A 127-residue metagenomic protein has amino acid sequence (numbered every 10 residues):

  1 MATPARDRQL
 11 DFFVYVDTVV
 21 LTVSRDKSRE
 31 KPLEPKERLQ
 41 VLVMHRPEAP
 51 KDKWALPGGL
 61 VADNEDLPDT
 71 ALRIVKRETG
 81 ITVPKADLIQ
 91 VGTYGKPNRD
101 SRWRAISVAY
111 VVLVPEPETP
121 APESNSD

Functional and structural regions predicted by a protein language model:
M1-F13, V112-T119, E123: Charged, low-complexity, helix/coiled-coil-prone segments
A2-A55, P68: N-terminal strand-loop-strand
E34-K36, V61-D87, G92-D127: Unchanged
